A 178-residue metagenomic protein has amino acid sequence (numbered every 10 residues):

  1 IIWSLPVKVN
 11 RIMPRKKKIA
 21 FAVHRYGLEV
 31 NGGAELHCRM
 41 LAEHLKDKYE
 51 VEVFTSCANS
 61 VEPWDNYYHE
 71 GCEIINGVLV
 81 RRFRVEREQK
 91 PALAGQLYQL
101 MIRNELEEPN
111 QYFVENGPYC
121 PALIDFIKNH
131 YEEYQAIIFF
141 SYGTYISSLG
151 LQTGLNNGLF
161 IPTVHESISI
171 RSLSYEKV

Functional and structural regions predicted by a protein language model:
V9-R84, E132: N-terminal subdomain of nucleotide-sugar transferases
H24, F140-G143, P162-H165: Histidine-centered beta-alpha loop that forms part of the nucleotide-sugar donor binding/catalytic region in diverse
E29-V30, Q111-G117, F160-I168: Short, flexible loop segments at the rims of nucleotide/cofactor-binding pockets, characterized by
V51, N157-G158: Hydrophobic anchor at the start of a short beta-strand that flanks the dinucleotide cofactor-binding loop
S56-N129: A conserved catalytic-core segment of Leloir-type glycosyltransferases
Y112-F126, Y134-N156: An aromatic- and histidine-rich active-site surface loop
K128, I146-S147, Q152-G154, T163-V178: Membrane-proximal helix-turn-helix segments that form the acceptor-binding/catalytic region of lipid-linked
